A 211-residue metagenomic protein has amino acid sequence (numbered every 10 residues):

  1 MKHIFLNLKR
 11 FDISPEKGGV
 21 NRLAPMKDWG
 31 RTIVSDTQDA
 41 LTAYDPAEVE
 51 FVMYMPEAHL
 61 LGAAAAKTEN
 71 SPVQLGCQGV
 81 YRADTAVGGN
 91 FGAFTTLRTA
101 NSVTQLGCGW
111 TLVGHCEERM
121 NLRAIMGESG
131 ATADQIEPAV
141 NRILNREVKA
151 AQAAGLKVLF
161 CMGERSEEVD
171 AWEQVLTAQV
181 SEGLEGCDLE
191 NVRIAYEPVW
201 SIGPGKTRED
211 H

Functional and structural regions predicted by a protein language model:
M1-L75, R82-F91: Conserved N-terminal beta1-alpha1 strand-loop-helix module at the mouth
M1-L8, I13-L23, D28, S102-H211: Expand to "…catalyze enediolate/carbanion chemistry for C-C bond making/breaking, isomerization, decarboxylation
D39-A40, L97-T99, S181: A generic local structural motif
M53-M55, L75-C77, L112-G114, F160: General beta-strand structural signal in soluble alpha/beta enzymes
L60, V80-D84, W110-T111, E117-R119: A short acidic, glycine/proline-enriched capping/turn motif at secondary-structure boundaries, especially helix N-cap
A64-A65, A86-T95, G114-C116, L122-M126: Short, conserved acidic/polar surface loops in the N-terminal third of protein domains
T96-L97, N141: Structural motif corresponding to alpha-helix initiation and N-cap regions
